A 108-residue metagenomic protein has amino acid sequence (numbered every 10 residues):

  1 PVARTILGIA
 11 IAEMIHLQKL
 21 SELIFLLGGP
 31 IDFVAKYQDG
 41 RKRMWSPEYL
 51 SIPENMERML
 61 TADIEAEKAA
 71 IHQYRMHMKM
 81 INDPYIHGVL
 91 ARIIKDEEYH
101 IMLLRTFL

Functional and structural regions predicted by a protein language model:
P1-L108: Non-heme di-metal
